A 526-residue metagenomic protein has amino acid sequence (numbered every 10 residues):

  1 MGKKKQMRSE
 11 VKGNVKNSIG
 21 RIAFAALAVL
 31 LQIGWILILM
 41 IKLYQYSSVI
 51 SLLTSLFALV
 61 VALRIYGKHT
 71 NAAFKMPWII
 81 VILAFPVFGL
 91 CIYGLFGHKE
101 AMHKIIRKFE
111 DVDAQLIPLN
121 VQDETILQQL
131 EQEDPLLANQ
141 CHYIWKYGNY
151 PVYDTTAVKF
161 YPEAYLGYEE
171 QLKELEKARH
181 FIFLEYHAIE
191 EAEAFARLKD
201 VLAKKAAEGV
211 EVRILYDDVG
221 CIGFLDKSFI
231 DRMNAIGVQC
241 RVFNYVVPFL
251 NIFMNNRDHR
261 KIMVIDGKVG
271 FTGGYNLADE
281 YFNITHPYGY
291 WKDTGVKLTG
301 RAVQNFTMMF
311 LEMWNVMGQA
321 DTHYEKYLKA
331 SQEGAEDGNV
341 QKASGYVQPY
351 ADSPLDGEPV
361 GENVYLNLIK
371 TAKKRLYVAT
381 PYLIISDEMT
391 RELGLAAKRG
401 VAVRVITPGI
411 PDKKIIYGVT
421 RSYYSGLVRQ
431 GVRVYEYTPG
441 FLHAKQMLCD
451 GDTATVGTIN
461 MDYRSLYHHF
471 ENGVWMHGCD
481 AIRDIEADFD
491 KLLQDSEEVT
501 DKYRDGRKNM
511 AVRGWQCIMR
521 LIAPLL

Functional and structural regions predicted by a protein language model:
M1-N363, N367, T371, P411 (+4 more regions): N-terminal localization/anchoring segments of enzymes in phospholipid and broader phosphate metabolism
H187, P381-Y382, I416: Glycine- and other small-residue-rich loops at beta-strand/loop junctions that grip anionic moieties
D293, A379-T380: A short, conserved beta-strand element enriched in hydrophobic/aromatic residues
E362, I369, T390, V403 (+1 more regions): A general structural signal for well-ordered alpha-helical packing
Y382-V403, P408, K413: Helical hairpin unit composed of two closely spaced alpha helices linked by a short loop
E392-A396, S422, D490-K491: Short, solvent-exposed amphipathic alpha-helical segments in soluble enzyme and RNA/protein-processing domains
V401-V405, I410-D462, L466-Y467: C-terminal structural cap/anchor segments
